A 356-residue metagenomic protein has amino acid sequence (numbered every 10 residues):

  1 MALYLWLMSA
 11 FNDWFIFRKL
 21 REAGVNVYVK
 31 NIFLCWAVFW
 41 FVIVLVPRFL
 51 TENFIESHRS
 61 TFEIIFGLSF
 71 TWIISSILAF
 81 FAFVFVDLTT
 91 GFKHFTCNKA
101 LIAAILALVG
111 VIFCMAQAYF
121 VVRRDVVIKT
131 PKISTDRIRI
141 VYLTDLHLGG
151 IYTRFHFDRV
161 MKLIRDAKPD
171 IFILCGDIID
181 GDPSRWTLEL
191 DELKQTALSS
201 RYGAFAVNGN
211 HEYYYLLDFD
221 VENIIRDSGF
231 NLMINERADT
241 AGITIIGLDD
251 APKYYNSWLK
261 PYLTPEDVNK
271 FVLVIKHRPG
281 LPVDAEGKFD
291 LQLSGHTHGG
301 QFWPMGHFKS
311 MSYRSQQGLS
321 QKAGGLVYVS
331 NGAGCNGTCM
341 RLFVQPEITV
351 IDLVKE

Functional and structural regions predicted by a protein language model:
M1-Y119: Non-catalytic terminal accessory segments
A2-F15, K19, L34, L50-E56 (+1 more regions): N-terminal active-site segment of His-dependent metallophosphoesterases
S57-T61, T96-K99, T130-S134, L193-K194 (+1 more regions): Short hydrophobic/aromatic-rich motifs at helix boundaries and adjacent loops
K132-E356: Soluble catalytic domains of enzymes that build or remodel membrane lipids, polysaccharides, and related
